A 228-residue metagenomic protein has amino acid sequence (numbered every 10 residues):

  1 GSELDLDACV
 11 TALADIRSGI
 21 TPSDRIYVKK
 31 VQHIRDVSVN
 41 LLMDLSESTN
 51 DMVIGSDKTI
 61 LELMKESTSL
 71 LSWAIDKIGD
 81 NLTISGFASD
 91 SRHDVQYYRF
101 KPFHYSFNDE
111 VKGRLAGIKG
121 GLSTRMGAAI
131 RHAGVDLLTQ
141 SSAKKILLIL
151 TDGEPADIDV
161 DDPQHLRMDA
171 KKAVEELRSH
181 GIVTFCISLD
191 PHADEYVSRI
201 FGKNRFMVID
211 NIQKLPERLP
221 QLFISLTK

Functional and structural regions predicted by a protein language model:
G1-N40, L45-M52, N81, D109-V111: Negatively charged sequence features
V28-H33, L137-Q140, E176: Replace "in large, NTP-powered and nucleic-acid-processing enzymes" with "in large, NTP-powered factors and other
R35-L42, E47-D51, K77-I118: Metal-dependent catalytic core segments for phosphate chemistry
S38, K144-L148: Structural motif
T49-L82, A133, R167: …and closely analogous acidic/polar surface helices at protein-protein or active-site interfaces in A-domain-like
R92-K145, I187-E195: Von Willebrand factor
G134, G153-S198: VWA/integrin I-like adhesion module and closely mimicked acidic/polar interface patches used
K203-K228: C-terminal helix of von Willebrand factor
